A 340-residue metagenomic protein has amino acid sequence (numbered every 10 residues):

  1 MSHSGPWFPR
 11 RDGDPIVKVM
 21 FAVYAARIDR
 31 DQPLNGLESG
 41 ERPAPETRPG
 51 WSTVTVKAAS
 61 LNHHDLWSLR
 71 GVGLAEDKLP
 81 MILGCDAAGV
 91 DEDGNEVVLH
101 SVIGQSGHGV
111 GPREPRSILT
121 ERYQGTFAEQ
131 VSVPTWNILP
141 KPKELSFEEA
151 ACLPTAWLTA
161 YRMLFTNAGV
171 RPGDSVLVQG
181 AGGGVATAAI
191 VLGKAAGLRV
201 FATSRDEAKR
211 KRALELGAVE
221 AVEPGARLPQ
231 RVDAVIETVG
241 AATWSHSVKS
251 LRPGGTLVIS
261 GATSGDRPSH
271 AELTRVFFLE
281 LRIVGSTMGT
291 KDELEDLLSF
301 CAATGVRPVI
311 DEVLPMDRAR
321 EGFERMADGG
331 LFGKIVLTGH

Functional and structural regions predicted by a protein language model:
M1-A87, V133, H340: Short N-terminal strand-loop motif that marks the start of NAD(P)H/FAD-dependent oxidoreductase cofactor-binding domains
R10, E148-A226: Mid-domain Rossmann-like dinucleotide-binding core that forms the NAD(H)/NADP(H) cofactor-binding site
R10-M20, K291-H340: C-terminal hydrophobic helical "lid"/dimerization subdomain of Rossmann-like NAD(P)H-dependent oxidoreductases
P43-S60, V72-P112, L119-G125, P142-E144: Glycine-rich beta-strand-centered segment in the early N-terminal region that forms part of a ligand/cofactor-binding
L99-G180: NAD(P)H dinucleotide-binding glycine-rich loop of Rossmann-like/cofactor-binding domains, especially the beta1-alpha1
A196, A242-V309, T338-H340: Glycine-rich phosphate-binding loop and adjacent beta-alpha segment of Rossmann(oid) nucleotide-cofactor-binding
T203-D206, T238, G261, T287: N-terminal Rossmann-fold cofactor-binding loop
R227-V235: A short acidic, Gly/Pro-enriched loop at the edge of an enzyme's catalytic core that lines a small-molecule cofactor
